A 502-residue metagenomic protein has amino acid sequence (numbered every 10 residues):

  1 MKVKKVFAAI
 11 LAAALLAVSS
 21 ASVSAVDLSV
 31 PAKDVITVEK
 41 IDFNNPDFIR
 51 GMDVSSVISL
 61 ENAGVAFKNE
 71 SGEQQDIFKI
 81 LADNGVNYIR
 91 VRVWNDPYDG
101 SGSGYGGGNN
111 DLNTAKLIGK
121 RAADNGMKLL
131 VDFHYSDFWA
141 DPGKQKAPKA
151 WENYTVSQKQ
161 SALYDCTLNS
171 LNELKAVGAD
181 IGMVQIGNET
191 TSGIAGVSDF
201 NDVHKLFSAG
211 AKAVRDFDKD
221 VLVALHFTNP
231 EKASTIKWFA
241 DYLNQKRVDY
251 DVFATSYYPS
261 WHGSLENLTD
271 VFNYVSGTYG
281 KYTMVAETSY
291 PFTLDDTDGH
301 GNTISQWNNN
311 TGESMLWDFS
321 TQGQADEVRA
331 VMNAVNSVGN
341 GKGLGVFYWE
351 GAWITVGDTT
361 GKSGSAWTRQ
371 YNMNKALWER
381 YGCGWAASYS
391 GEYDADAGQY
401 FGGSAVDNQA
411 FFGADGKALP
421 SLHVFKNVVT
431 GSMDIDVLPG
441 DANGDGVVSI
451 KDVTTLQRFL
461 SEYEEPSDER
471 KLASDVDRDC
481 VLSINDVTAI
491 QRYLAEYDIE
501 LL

Functional and structural regions predicted by a protein language model:
F7, A14, V18-A25, D434-L502: Cellulosome-associated attachment modules in secreted, modular CAZymes
D27-L117, R121-N125, W139-A162, A254 (+1 more regions): N-terminal substrate-binding region of glycoside hydrolase catalytic domains
M52, L81, D132, V184 (+5 more regions): Conserved, mostly hydrophobic/aromatic
V54-V57, W94-D96, H134-F138, I186-T191 (+4 more regions): Active-site beta-loop-alpha junctions enriched in small/polar residues
G64-A82, L163-E173, A233-N244, A325-V331: Short, acidic/polar
Q75-F78, D216-L222, K237-S314, S320-S337 (+1 more regions): Glycoside hydrolase catalytic-domain groove-lining segments
G104-Y105, N109-T114, A140-L243, V248 (+2 more regions): Active-site cleft segment of glycoside hydrolase catalytic domains centered on the general acid/base Glu
Y274, T293-N309, E313-A330, G341-K342 (+1 more regions): Aromatic-rich peripheral "rim/lid" segments of glycoside hydrolase catalytic domains that contact and position glycan
